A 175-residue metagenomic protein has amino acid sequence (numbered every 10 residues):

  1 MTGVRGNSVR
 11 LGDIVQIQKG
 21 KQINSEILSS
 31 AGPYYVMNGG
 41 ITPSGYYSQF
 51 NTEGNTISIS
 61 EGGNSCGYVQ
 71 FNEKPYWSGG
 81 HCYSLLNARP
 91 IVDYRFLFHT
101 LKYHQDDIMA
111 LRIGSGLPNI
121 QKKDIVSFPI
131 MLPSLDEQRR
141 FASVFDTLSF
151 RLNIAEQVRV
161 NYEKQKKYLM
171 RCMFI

Functional and structural regions predicted by a protein language model:
M1-Q22, E26-N38, S127, L132-L135 (+1 more regions): Non-catalytic DNA-recognition/assembly elements of restriction-modification systems
M1-V9, M131-I175: Amphipathic alpha-helical coiled-coil/heptad-repeat segments
G12-Q16, F98-K102, R171: Generic alpha-helical structural context detector
I17, Y103, V144-T147: Residues within well-ordered alpha-helical secondary structure of globular protein domains
N38-H104, I113-G114, Q121-I125: A short beta-sheet element
